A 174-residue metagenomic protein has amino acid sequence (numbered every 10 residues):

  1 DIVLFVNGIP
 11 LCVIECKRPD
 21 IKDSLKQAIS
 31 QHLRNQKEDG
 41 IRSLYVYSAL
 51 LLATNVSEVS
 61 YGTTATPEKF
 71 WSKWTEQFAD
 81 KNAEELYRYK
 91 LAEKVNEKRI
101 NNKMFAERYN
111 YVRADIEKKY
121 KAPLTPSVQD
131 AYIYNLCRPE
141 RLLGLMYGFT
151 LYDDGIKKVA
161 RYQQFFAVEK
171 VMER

Functional and structural regions predicted by a protein language model:
D1-R174: ATP-dependent helicase/translocase motor core
